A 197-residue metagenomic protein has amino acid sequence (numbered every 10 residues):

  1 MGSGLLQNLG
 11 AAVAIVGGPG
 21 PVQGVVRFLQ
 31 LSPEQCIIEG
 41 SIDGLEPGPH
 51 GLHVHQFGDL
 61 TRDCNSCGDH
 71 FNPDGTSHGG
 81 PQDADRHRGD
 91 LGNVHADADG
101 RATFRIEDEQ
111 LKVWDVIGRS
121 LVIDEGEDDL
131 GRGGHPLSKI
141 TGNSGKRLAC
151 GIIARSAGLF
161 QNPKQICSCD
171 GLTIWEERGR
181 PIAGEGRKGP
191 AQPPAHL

Functional and structural regions predicted by a protein language model:
M1-P49, V54-L197: N-terminal leader/targeting pre-sequences
